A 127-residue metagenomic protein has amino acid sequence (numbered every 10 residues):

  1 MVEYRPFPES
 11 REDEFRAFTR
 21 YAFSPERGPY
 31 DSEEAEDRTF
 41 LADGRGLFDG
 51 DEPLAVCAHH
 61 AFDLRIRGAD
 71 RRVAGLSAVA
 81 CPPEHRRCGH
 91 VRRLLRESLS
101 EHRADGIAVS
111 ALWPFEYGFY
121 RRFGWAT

Functional and structural regions predicted by a protein language model:
M1-A61, R67-G75: Short amphipathic alpha-helix that is part of the acyltransferase structural core
F62-L64, E84, Y117: Short coil/turn motifs at secondary-structure junctions
L76, R93-E97, E101, A111: General structural concept
L76-R86: A short, internal acetyl-CoA/4′-phosphopantetheine-binding micro-motif in the GNAT/acyltransferase core
H85-E97, I107: Conserved acetyl-CoA pyrophosphate-binding loop and the N-cap/start of the following alpha-helix in GNAT-like
A104-A108, W113-T127: Conserved active-site alpha-helix within GNAT-family acetyltransferase domains
